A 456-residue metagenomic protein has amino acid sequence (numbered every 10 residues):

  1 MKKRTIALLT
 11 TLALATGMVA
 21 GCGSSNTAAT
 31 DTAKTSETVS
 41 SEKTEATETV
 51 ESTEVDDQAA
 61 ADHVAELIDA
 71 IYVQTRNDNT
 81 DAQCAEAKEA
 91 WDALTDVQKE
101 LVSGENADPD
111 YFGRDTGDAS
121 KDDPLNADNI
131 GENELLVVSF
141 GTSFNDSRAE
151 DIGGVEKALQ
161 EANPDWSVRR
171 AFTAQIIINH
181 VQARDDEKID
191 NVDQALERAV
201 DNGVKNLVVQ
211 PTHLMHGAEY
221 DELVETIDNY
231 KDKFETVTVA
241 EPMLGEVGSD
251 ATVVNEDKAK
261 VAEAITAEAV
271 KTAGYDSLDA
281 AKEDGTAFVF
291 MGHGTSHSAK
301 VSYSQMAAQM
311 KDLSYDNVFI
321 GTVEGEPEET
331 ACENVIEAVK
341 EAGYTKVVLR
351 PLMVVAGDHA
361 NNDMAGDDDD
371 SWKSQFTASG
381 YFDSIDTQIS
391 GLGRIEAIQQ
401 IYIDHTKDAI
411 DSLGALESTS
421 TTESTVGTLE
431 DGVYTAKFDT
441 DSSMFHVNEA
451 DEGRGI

Functional and structural regions predicted by a protein language model:
M1-L9: Bacterial Sec-dependent N-terminal signal peptides
K3, W91, V354: Short, glycine-/Ser/Thr-/acidic-enriched flexible segments
T10-M18: Hydrophobic core
L12, N26, W91, A183-R184 (+1 more regions): Compositionally biased, intrinsically disordered low-complexity regions
A20-T32: Bacterial lipoprotein signal-peptidase II cleavage site
T30-V55: Post-signal peptide N-terminal segment of mature Sec-exported envelope proteins
E51-S120: Beta-rich interaction/scaffold domains
E54, N106-V348, M353-I456: Extended amphipathic ligand-handling, pore-lining, and cofactor/metal-binding catalytic surfaces
